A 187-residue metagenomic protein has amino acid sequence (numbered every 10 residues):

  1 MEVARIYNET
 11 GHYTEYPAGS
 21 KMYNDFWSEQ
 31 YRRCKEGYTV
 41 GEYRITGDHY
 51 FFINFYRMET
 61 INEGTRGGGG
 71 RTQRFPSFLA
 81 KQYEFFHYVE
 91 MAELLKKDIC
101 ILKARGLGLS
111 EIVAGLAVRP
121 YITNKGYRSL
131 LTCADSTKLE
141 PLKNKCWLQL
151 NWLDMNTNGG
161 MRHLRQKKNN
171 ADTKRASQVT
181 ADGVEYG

Functional and structural regions predicted by a protein language model:
M1-G187: Phosphate/NTP-binding elements of NTP-utilizing enzymes
